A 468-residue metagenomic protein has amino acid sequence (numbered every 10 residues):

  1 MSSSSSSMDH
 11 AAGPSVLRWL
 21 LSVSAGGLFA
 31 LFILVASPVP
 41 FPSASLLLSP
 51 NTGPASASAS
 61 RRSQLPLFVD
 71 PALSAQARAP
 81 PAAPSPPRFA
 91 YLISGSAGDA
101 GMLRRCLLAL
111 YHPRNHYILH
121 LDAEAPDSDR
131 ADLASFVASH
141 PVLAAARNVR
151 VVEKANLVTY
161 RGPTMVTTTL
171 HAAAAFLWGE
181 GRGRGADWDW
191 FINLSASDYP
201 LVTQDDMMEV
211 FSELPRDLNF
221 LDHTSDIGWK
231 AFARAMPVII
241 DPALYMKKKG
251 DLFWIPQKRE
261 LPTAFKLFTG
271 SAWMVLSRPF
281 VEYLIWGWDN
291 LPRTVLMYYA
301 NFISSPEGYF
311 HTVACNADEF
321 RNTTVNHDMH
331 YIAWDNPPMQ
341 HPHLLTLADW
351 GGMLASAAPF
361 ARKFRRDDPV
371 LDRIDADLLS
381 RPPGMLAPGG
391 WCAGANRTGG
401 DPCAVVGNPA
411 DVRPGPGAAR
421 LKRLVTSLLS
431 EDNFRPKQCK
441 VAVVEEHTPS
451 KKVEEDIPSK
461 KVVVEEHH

Functional and structural regions predicted by a protein language model:
S2-H468: ER/Golgi luminal nucleotide-sugar-dependent glycosyltransferases, focusing on the catalytic module
